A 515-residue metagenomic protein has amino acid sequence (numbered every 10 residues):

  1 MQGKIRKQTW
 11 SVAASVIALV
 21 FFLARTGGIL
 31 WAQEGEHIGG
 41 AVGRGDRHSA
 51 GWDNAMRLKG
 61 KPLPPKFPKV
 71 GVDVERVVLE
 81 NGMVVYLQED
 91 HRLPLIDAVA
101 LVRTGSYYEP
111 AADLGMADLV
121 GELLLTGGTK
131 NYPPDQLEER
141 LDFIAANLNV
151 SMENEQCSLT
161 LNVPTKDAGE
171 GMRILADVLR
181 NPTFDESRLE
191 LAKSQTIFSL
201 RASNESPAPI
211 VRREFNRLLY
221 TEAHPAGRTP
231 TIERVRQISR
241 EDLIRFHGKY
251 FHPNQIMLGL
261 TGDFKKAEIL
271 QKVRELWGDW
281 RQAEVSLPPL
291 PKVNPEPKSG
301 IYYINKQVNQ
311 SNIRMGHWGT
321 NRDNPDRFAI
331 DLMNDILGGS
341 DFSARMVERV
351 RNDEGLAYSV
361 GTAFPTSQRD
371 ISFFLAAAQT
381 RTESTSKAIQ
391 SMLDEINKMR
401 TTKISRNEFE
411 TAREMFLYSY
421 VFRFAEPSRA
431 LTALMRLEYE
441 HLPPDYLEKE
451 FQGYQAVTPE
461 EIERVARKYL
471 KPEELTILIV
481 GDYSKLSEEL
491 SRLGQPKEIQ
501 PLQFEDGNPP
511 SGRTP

Functional and structural regions predicted by a protein language model:
A13-R25: Bacterial N-terminal signal peptides
E34-A55, P62, Y132, Q136-F246 (+4 more regions): Acidic/histidine-enriched segments that form metal/cofactor-coordinating and catalytic pocket/exosite environments
H37-A55, E222, M257-N321, I479-P515: An aromatic/glycine/proline-enriched structural segment found at the starts of mature extracellular/organellar domains
G51-V77, R217-I256, E284, P288-V293 (+2 more regions): Histidine-acidic residue clusters that define the catalytic metal-binding segment of zinc metallopeptidase domains
L63-V99: Mature N-terminal segment immediately following signal peptide/propeptide cleavage in secreted/periplasmic
G82, A100, D118-V120, L141 (+16 more regions): Buried hydrophobic packing residues in well-ordered domains
A98-N162, P225-T229, S340-L356, Q368: M16/MPP (pitrilysin/insulinase) zinc-metallopeptidase core fold and M16-derived inactive scaffolds
T126-Y132, L161-L191, S340-D341, P365-R423 (+2 more regions): M16/insulysin-pitrilysin zinc metalloprotease superfamily fold
